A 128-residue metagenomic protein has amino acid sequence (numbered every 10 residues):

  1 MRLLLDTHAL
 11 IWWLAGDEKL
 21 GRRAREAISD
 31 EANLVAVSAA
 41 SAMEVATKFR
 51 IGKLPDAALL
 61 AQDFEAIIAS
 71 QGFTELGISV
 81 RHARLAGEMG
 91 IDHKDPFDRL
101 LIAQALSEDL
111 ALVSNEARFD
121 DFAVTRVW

Functional and structural regions predicted by a protein language model:
M1-V37, I51-A66, E108, A117-D121: Short, well-structured N-terminal submotif of metal-dependent ribonuclease cores
T7-H8, V45, A86, A105: Generic structural signal for small/hydrophobic residues in well-ordered secondary structure, especially within
A9, S41-A42, H82, L101 (+1 more regions): Alpha-helix capping/helix-boundary segments
W12-W13, M43, W128: Signature tryptophan residues that serve as conserved aromatic anchors
A39-T47: Short, conserved active-site loops that position catalytic residues or coordinate cofactors/metal ions across diverse
L54-Q62, A69-N115: Active-site neighborhoods of divalent-metal-dependent phosphate/nucleic-acid chemistry enzymes
